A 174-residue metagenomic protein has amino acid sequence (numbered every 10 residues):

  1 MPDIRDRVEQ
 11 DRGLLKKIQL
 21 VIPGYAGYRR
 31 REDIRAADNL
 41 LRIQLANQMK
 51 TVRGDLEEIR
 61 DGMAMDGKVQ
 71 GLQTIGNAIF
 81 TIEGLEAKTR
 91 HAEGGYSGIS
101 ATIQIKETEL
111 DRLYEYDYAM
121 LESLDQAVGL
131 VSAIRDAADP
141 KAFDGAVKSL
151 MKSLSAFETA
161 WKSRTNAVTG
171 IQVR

Functional and structural regions predicted by a protein language model:
M1-R60, A64: Leu/Val/Ala/Ile-rich N-terminal alpha-helices, chiefly Sec-type signal peptides and the beginnings
Q10, Q19, Q44, Q48 (+4 more regions): Residue-identity detector for glutamine
I18-V21, T89, L150, L154: Short linear sequence motifs
Y28-R31, I99, A146, A160: Generic signature of intrinsically disordered, low-complexity segments enriched in small/polar residues
R29-A36, Q48, A87, I103 (+3 more regions): Residue-level detector of solvent-exposed, low-hydrophobicity positions
G54-S149: Charged linear interaction tracts used for macromolecular binding and regulation
A137-R174: Preference for long, well-ordered alpha-helical segments
